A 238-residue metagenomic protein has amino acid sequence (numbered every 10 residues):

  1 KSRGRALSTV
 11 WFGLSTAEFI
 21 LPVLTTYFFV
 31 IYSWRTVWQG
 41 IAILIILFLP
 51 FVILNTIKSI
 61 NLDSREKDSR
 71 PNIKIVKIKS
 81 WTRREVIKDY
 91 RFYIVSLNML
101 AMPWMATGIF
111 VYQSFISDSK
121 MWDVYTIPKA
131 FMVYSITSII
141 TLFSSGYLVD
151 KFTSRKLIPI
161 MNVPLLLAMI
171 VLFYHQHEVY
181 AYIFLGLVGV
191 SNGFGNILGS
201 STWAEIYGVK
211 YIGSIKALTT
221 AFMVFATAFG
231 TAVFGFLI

Functional and structural regions predicted by a protein language model:
K1, F194-Y207: Intracellular juxtamembrane helix-capping segments at the cytosolic ends of symmetry-related transmembrane helices
G4-P22, T220-T231: Glycine-rich segments within core transmembrane alpha-helices of 12-TM secondary carriers
L14-N61: Helix-loop-helix hairpin linking two adjacent transmembrane segments in secondary transporters
I57-S80: Flexible cytoplasmic inter-helical loops of multi-pass small-molecule transporters
Y90-L142: Extracytoplasmic gate region of multi-pass secondary transporters
T141-T153, I238: Helix-to-loop junctions at the C-terminal end of transmembrane segments in multipass secondary transporters
K156-I170: Structural signature of the two symmetry-related core transmembrane helices
K210-I238: A late C-terminal transmembrane helix in Major Facilitator Superfamily
